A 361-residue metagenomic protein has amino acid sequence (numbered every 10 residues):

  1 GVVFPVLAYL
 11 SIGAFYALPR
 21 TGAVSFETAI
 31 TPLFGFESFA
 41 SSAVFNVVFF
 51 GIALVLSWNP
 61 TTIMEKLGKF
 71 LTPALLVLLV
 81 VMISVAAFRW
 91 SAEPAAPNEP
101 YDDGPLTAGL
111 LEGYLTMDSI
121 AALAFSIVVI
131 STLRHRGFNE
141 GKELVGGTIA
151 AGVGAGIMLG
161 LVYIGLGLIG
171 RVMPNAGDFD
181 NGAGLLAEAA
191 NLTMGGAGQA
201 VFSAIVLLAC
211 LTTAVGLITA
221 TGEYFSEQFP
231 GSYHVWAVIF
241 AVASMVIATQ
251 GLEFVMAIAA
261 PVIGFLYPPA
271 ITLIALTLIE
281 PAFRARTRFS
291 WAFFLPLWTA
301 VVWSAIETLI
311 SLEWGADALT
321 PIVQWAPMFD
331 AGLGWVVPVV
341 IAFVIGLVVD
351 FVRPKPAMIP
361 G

Functional and structural regions predicted by a protein language model:
V2-G35, C210-S226: Hydrophobic transmembrane alpha-helices that form the core helical bundles of multi-pass secondary transporters
A8-A14, V85-A92, Y101-L166, G198-C210 (+3 more regions): Hydrophobic, membrane-embedded alpha-helices of multi-pass small-molecule transporters
F49-L71, H135-F138, M245-I258, I274-R286: Membrane-water interface regions at transmembrane-helix termini and the short interhelical loops of multi-pass membrane
L56-A86, A260-I271, A292-V301: Membrane-interface loop-to-helix entry segments
N59-F70, L106-G109, V129-M158, N175-A187 (+1 more regions): Hydrophobic, small-residue-rich membrane helices and short re-entrant helix-turn-helix hairpins that build
M158, L211, F225-E253, A260 (+1 more regions): Loop-to-transmembrane helix boundary motifs in multi-pass membrane proteins
V162-L211, I218, E227, P261-I263: TM-loop-TM module centered on a large, flexible mid-protein loop between adjacent transmembrane helices in multi-pass
I274-V344, F351-G361: C-terminal membrane-solvent junction of multi-pass transporters and transport-like membrane proteins
